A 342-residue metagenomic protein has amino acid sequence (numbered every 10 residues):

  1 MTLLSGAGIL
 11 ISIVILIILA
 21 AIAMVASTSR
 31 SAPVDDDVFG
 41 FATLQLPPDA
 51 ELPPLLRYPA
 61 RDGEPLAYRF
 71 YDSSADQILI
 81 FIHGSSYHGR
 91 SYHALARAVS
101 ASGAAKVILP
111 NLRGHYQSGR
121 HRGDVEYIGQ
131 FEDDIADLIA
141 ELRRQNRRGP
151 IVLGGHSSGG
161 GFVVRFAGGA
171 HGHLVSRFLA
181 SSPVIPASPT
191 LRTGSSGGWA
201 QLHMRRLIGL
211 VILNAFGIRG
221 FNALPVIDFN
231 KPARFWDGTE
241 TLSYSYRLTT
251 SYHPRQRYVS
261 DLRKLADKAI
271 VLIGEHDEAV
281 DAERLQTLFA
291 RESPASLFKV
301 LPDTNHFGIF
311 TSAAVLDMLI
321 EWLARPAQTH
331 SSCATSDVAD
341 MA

Functional and structural regions predicted by a protein language model:
T2-P59, R69: An N-terminal hydrophobic leader/cap segment in hydrolases
S85-R97, E283: The serine-hydrolase catalytic nucleophile loop
S100-R120: Conserved alpha/beta-hydrolase
V125-R143: Alpha/beta-hydrolase active-site loop
L179-P189: Active-site nucleophile loop of the alpha/beta-hydrolase fold
L265, V271-I273: Short beta-strand/loop motif that positions the catalytic acidic residue of the alpha/beta-hydrolase fold
E278-R284: Conserved alpha/beta-hydrolase "acid-adjacent" motif
T304-A314: Catalytic histidine-centered segment of alpha/beta-hydrolase-like enzymes
